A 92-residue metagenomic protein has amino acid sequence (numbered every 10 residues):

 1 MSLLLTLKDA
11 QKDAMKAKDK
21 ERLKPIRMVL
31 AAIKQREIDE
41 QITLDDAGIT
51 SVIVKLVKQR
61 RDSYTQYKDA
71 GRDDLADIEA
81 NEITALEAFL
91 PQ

Functional and structural regions predicted by a protein language model:
M1-Q92: N-terminal cationic and glycine-rich segments that engage phosphates or anionic surfaces
